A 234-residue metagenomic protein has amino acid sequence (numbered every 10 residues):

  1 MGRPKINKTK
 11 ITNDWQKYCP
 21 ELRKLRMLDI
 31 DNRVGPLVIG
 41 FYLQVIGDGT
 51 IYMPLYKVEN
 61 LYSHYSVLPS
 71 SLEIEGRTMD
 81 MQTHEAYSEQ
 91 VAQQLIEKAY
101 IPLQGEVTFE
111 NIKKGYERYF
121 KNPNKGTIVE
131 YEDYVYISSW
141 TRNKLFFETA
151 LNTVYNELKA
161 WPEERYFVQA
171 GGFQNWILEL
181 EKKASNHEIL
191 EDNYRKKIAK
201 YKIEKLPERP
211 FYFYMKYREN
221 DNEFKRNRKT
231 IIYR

Functional and structural regions predicted by a protein language model:
G2, Y18, G40-F41: N-terminal alpha-helical scaffold/docking segments in eukaryotic complex subunits
R3, L37, V45-R234: Intrinsically disordered, low-complexity regulatory regions enriched in serine/threonine/proline and acidic residues
K5-R26: Amphipathic alpha-helical segments
N7, R33-G40, Q44: Short, surface-exposed loop/strand segments
K24-G35: A short acidic/basic microdomain associated with nuclease active sites
